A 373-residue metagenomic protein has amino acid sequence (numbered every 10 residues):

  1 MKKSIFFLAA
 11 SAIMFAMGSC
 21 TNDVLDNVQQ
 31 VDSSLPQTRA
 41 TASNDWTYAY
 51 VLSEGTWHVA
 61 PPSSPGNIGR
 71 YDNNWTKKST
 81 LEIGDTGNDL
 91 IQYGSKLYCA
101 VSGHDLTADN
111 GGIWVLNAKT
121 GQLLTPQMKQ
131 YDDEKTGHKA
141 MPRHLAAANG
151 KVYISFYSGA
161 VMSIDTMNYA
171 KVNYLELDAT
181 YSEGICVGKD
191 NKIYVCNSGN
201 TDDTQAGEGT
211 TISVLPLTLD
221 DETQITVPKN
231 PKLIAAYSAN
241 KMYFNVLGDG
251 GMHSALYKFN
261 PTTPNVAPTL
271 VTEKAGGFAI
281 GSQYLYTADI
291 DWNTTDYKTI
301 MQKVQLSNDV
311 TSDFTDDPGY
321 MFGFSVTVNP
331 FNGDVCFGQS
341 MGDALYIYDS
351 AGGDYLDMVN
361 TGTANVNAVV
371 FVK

Functional and structural regions predicted by a protein language model:
M1-A49: Bacterial Sec-dependent N-terminal signal peptides
S33-T41, I83-S95, E134-A147, A179-K189 (+4 more regions): Repeated scaffold domains used in trafficking and secretory/extracellular systems, primarily beta-propellers
V51, C99-A100, I154, V195-C196 (+3 more regions): Residue position within the beta-strands of beta-propeller blades
W57-G69, L106-V115, A160-S163, D202-S213 (+3 more regions): Structural motif
N74-E82, T120-T136, A170-E176, L219-T226 (+3 more regions): A short beta-strand motif characteristic of beta-propeller blades
K78-H144: Blade-loop segments of beta-propeller domains
M167-W292: Acidic, serine/threonine- and glycine-rich low-complexity intrinsically disordered segments that serve as flexible
S340-D343, S350-K373: Blade-level signature of beta-propeller repeat domains, shared across WD40, Kelch, NHL, RCC1 and BNR/Asp-box propellers
